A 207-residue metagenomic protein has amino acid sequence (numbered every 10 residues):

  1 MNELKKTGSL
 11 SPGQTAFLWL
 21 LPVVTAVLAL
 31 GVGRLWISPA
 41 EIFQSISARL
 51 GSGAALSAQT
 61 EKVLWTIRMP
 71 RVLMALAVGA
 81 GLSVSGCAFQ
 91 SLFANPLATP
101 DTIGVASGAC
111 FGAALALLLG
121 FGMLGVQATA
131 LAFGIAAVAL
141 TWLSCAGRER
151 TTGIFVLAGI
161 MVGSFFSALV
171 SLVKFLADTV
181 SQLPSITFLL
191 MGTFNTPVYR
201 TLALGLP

Functional and structural regions predicted by a protein language model:
M1-P207: Alpha-helical transmembrane segments in inner-membrane proteins
